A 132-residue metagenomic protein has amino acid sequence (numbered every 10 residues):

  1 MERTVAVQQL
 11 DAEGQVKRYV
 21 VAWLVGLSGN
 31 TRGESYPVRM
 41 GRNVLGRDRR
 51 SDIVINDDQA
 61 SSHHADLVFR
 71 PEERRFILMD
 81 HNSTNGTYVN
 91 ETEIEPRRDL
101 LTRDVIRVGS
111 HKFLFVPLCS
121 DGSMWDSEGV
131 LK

Functional and structural regions predicted by a protein language model:
M1-N56, E72, S120-K132: Intrinsically disordered, low-complexity acidic Ser/Thr-rich regulatory segments
P37-S110: Forkhead-associated
N82, P117-C119: A general secondary-structure junction signal
K112-L114: Short, charged beta-turn/beta-strand-edge "cap" motif at the junction between a beta-strand and an adjacent loop
